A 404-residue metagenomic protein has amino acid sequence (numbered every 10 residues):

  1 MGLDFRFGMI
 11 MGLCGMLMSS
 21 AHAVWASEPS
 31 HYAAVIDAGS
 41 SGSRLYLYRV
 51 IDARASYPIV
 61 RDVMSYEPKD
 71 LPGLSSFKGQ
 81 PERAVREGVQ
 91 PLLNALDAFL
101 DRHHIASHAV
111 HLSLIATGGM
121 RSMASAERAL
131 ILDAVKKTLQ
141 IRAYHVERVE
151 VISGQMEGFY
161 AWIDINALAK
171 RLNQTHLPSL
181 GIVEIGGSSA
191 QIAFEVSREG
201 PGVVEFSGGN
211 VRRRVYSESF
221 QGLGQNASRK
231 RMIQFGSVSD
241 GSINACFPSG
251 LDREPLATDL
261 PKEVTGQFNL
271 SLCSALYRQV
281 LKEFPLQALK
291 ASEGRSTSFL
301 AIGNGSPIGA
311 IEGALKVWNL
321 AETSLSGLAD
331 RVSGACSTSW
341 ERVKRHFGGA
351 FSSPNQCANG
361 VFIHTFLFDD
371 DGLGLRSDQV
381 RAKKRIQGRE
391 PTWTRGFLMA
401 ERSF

Functional and structural regions predicted by a protein language model:
M1-F5: N-terminal secretory signal peptides that target proteins for export/translocation
G8-S20: Bacterial N-terminal signal peptides
S20, I51, R198-E199: Generic secondary-structure boundary signal with a strong preference for alpha-helix termini
A21-A26: Boundary at the C-terminal end of the N-terminal hydrophobic targeting segment
S27-P68: Long, contiguous juxta-domain segments that are non-catalytic but functionally important
A33, L47, P68-H108, G119-I182 (+1 more regions): Helical "lid/coupling" subdomains associated with nucleotide-phosphate turnover
G42, G187-S189: Short Trp-Ser/Thr-centered turn/loop motifs at beta-strand boundaries
S113-T117: Short glycine-rich or small-residue beta-strand-to-loop segments that form or flank ligand, phosphate, metal/Fe-S
